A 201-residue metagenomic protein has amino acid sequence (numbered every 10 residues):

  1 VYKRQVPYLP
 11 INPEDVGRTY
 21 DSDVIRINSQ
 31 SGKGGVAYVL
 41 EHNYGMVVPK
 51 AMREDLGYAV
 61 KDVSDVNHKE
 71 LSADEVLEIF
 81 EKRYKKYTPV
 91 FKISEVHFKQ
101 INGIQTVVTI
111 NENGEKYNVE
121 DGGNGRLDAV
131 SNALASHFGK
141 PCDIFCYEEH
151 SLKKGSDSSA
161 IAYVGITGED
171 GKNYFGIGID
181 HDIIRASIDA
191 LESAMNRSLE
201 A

Functional and structural regions predicted by a protein language model:
K3-E120, S156-I161: A mid-to-C-terminal "edge-of-domain" accessory segment
N28, N118-G125, F175-A186: Short alpha-helix boundary/capping segments
Y38-L40, V130, L191: Buried hydrophobic positions in well-ordered alpha/beta secondary-structure cores of metabolic enzymes
V47, A51, G139-Y147, S198-A201: Glycine-rich phosphate/pyrophosphate-binding loops and their adjacent beta-strand/loop elements at enzyme active sites
M52, S72-E75, G122-A129, I183-S187: Short amphipathic alpha-helical segments
N124-C142: A short, contiguous, amphipathic alpha-helix enriched in charged residues
L152-I177: A structural-propensity feature for long, helix-poor, extended segments
K172-F175, I179-A201: Mixed-charge, glycine-accented linear interaction segment located at domain edges/termini
